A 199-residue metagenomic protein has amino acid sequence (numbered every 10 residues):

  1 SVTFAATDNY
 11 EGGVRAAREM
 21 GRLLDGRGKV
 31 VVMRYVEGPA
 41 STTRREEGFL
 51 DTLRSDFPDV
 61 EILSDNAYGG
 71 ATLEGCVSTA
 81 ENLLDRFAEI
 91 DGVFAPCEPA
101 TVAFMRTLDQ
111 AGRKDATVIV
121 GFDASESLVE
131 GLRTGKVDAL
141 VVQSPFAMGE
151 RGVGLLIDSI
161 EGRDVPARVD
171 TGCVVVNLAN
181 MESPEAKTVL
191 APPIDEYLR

Functional and structural regions predicted by a protein language model:
V2, D91, D138: Conserved acidic residues
V2-T3, K29-G38: Short beta-strand segments enriched in small/hydrophobic residues
A5-V30, R44, E74-V77, A124-L128 (+1 more regions): Hydrophobic alpha-helical segments within soluble ligand-binding/sensing domains
G12-A16, A40-V60, G75, T79 (+2 more regions): Short, solvent-exposed amphipathic alpha-helices that sit in or adjacent to ligand/effector-binding or catalytic
R18-G26, L50, R54-P58, E81-E89 (+5 more regions): Sec-exported extracytoplasmic/periplasmic mature domains
V30-V32, R54-L73: Short beta-strand elements in bilobed, periplasmic/extracellular small-molecule ligand-binding domains
E37-S41, T52-R54, A147-R199: Hinge/cleft segment of the Venus flytrap/periplasmic-binding protein
F49, Y68-G131: Hydrophobic alpha-helical
